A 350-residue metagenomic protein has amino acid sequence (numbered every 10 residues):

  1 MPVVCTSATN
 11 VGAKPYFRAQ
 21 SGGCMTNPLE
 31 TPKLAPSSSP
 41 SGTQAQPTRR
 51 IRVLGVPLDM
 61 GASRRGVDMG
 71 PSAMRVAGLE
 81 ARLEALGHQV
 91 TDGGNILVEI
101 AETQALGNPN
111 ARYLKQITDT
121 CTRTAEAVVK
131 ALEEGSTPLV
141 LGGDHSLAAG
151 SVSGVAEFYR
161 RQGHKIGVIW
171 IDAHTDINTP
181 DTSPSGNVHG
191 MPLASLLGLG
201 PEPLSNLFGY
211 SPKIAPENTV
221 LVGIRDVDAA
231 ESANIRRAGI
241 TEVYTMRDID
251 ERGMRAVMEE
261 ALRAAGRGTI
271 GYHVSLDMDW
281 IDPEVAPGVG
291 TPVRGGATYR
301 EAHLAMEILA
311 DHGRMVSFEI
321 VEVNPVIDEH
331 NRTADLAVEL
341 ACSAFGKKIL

Functional and structural regions predicted by a protein language model:
Y16-F17: Aromatic (phenylalanine/tyrosine) cluster motif
T26-L58, R64-L139, L147, S151 (+2 more regions): Catalytic cores of soluble, metal-dependent hydrolases
E133-L207, P216, H312-G313: Active-site histidine-anchored catalytic micro-motif
G200, V220-D228, A256-M258, T298-H303: A general structural motif
V227-R237: Short, glycine/polar-rich helix-capping loops at beta-to-alpha or helix-loop-helix junctions that flank or form
